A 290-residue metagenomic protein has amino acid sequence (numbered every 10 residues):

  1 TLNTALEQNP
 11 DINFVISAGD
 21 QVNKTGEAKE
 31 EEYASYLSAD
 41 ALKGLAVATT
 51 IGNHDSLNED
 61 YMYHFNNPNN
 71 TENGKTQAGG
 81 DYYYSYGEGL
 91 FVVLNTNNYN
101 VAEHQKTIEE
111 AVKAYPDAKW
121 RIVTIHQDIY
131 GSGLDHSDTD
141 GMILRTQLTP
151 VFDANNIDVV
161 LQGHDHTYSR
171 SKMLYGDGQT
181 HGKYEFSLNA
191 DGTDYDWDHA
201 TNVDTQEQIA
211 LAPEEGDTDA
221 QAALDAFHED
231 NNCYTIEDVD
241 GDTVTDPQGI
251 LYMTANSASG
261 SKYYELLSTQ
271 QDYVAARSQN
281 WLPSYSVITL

Functional and structural regions predicted by a protein language model:
T1-E27: N-terminal active-site segment of His-dependent metallophosphoesterases
L2-L6, D81, T149: Short hydrophobic/charged patches on amphipathic alpha-helices used for structural packing and interfaces
I12, S17-A18, V22, Y115-D135: Short acidic, glycine-rich surface-loop motifs adjacent to enzyme active sites
G19-D20, G52-N53, H126, G163-H164: Active-site glycine-centered loops adjacent to acidic/histidine catalytic or metal-binding residues that shape
E27-E30, L134-M142: Short, flexible/disordered intra-domain loops and linkers
E30-D117, R121, Q147, S169 (+2 more regions): Extended active-site neighborhood of metal-dependent phosphoesterases/phosphodiesterases
V123-Y130, V160-Y168: Histidine-centered catalytic micro-motifs
T139-T167: Structural recognition of alpha->loop->beta junctions
